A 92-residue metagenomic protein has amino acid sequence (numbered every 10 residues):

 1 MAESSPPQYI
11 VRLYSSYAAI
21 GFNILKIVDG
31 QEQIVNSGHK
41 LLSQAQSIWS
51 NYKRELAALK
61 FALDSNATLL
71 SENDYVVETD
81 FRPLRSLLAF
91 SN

Functional and structural regions predicted by a protein language model:
M1-L13, Y17, G21: Flexible, glycine/threonine-enriched loop-and-boundary segments that flank and lead into catalytic domains of large
M1-S5, Y52-A67: Inter-domain linker/hinge segments that demarcate the starts of reverse transcriptase and RNase H-type modules
S4, S43-A45, L70: Residue-level detector of transmembrane insertion/anchoring sites
S5-I10, E32, S71-Y75: Short amphipathic alpha-helical interface segments
G21-F22, R54: Glycine-centered structural positions embedded in regular secondary structure
I24-K26: Short beta-strand elements
V28-A57, D80-S91: A short, polar/acidic, helix/strand-boundary loop motif
K60-N92: RNase H catalytic domain
